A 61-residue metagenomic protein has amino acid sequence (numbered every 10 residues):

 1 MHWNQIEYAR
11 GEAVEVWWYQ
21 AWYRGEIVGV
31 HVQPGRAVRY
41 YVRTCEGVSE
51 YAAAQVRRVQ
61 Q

Functional and structural regions predicted by a protein language model:
W3, A9-Q55, Q60: Basic/aromatic-rich interaction segments and small domains that mediate binding to polyanionic partners
